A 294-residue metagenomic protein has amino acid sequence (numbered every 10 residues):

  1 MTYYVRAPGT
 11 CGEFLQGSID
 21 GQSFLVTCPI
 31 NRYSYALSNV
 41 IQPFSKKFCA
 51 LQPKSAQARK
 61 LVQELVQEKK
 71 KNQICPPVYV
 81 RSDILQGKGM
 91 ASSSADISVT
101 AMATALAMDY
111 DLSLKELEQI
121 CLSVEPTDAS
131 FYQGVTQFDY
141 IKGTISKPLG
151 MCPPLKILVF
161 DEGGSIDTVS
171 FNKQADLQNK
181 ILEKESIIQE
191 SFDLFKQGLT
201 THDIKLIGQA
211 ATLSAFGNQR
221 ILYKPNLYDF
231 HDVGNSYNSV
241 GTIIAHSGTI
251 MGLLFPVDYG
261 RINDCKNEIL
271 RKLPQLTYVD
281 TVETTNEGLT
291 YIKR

Functional and structural regions predicted by a protein language model:
M1-K88, E287: ATP-binding N-lobe of GHMP and related small-molecule kinases
R6-P8, T27-I30, Y132, V159-G163 (+1 more regions): Short beta-strand segments
C11-G17, S34-N39, S130, T136-F138 (+2 more regions): Short beta-strand scaffold segments in enzyme catalytic cores
L65-E68, I97, A103-Y110, F138-Y140 (+1 more regions): A glycine- and small-aliphatic-rich helix-loop capping segment at beta-alpha/alpha-beta transitions that lines
K88-L114, S130: DPxDG-like acidic metal-binding loop motif
S113-V240, P256-R294: ATP-dependent small-molecule kinase catalytic core of the GHMP/sugar-kinase superfamily and closely related
L227-D229, A245-G252: Small/polar glycine-rich anion-binding or flexible loop at a beta-alpha turn
